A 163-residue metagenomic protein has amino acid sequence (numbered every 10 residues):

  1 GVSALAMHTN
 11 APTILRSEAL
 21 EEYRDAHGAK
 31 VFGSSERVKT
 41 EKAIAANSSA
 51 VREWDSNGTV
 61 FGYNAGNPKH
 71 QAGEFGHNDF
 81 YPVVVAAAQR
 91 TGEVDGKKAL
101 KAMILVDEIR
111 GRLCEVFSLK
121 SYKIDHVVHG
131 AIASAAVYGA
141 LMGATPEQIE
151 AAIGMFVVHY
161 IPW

Functional and structural regions predicted by a protein language model:
G1-W163: N-terminal core-entry segment
